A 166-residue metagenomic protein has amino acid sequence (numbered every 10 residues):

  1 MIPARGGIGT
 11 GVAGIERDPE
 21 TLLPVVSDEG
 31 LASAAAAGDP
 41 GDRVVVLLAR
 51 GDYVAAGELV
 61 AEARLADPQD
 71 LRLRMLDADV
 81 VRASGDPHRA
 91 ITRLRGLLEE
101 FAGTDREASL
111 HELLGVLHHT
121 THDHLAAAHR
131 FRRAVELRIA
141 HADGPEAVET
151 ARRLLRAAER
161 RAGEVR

Functional and structural regions predicted by a protein language model:
M1-A36, V165-R166: Long, contiguous interaction/recruitment modules in multidomain scaffold/adaptor proteins
L31-A32, L65, A102, A142-D143: Structural signature of alpha-solenoid helical repeat scaffolds
A35, Q69, R106, D143-A147: Structural signature of alpha-solenoid helical repeat junctions
G41-R50, A61-S109, L113-V116: Alpha-helical adaptor scaffolds
V80, L110-L113, D143-E164: TPR/TPR-like alpha-solenoid helical repeat scaffolds
H124-A142, E149, R153-R156: TPR/TPR-like (Sel1-like) alpha-helical repeat modules
